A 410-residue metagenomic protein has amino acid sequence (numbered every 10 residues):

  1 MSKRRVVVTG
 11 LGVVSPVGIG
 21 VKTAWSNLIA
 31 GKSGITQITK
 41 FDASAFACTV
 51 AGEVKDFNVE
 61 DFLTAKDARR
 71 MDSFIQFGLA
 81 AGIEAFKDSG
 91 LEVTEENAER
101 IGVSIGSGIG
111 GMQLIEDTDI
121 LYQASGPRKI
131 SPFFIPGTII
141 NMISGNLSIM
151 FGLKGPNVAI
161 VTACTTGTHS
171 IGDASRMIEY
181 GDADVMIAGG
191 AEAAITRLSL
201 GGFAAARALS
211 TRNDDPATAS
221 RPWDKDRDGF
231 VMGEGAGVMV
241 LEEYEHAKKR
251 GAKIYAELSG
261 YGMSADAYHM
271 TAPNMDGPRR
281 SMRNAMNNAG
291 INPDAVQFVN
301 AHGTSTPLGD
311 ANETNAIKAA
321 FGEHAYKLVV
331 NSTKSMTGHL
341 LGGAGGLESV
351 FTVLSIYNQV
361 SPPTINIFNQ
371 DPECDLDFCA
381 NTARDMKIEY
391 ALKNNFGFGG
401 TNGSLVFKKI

Functional and structural regions predicted by a protein language model:
M1-D67, E245-E257, F351-I365, K408-I410: ACP-dependent fatty acid/polyketide chain-elongation machinery
R5-T9, T36, D214-A289, F298: Condensing-enzyme catalytic core mediating Claisen C-C bond formation in acyl metabolism
V8, K32-T162, A191-G202, P293-L308: Conserved beta-ketoacyl condensing-enzyme motif
G10, L28, G82, V103 (+10 more regions): Conserved small-residue
T39, D182-D228, Y261-P273, G303-D310 (+1 more regions): Acyl-CoA/ACP chain-elongation machinery
G78-L91, I140-S144, S148-E192, V231-A252 (+2 more regions): Active-site-proximal alpha-helical scaffold in enzymes
A85-N97, A247-I254, M282-F298, A320-H324: Phosphate/pyrophosphate-binding loops at sites that engage ATP/ADP/AMP, CoA/4′-phosphopantetheine, polyphosphate
A124-S131, H169-G172, R176, E192-K249 (+2 more regions): Glycine-/small-residue-rich "gating" segment that lines the acyl/pantetheine channel and substrate pocket
